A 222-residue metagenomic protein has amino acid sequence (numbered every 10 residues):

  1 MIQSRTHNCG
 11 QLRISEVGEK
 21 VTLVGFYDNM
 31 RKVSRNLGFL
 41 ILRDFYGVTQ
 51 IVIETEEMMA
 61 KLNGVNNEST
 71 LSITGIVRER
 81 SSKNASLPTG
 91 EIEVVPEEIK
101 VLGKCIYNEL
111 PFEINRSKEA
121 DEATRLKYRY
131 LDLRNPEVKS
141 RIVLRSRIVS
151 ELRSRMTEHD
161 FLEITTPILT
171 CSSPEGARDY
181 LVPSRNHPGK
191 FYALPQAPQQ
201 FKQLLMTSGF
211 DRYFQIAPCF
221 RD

Functional and structural regions predicted by a protein language model:
M1-D222: Class II aminoacyl-tRNA synthetase catalytic cores and aaRS-like
